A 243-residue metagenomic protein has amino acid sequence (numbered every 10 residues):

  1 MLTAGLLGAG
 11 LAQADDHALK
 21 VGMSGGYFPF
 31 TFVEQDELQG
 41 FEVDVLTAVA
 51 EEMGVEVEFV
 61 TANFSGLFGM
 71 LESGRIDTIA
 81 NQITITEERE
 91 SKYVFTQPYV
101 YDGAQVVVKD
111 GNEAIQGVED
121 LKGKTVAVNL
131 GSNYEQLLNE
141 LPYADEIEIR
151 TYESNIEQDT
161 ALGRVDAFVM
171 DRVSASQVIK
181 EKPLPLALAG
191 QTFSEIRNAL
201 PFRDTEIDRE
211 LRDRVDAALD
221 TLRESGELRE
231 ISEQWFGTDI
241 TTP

Functional and structural regions predicted by a protein language model:
H17-F41: Short glycine-rich His-centered loop
K20, G54-E56, E72-N81, K124-T125 (+3 more regions): Alpha-to-beta junction loops
G22-Y27, V60-S65, G74-T86, L130-N133 (+3 more regions): Beta->alpha turn/N-cap motifs
S24, Y101-V108, K180-A217, T238-P243: Periplasmic-binding protein-like
V43-E52, N112, E119, T125 (+3 more regions): Extended ligand-binding regions for polar small-molecule ligands
T47, E51, E56-D120, L186-F193: Acidic, polar ligand-binding/catalytic clefts
E56, N133-R150, P183, A187-A189 (+1 more regions): Ligand-binding clefts/hinges and TM-proximal coupling segments of bilobed small-molecule sensing domains
E58-G69, E113, E148-L162, V173 (+1 more regions): Short helix-initiation/N-cap motifs at beta->coil->alpha
